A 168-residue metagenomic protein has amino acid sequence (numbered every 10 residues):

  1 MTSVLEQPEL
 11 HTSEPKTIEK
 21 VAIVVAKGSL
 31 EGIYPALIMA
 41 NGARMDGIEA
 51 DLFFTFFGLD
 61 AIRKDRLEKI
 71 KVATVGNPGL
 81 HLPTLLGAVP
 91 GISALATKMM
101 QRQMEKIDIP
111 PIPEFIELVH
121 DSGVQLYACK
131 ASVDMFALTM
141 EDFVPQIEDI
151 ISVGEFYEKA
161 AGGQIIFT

Functional and structural regions predicted by a protein language model:
T2-G32, I38-N41: N-terminal glycine-/serine-/threonine-rich phosphate-binding loop
I23-I33, I62, Q103-I107: Short, glycine-rich nucleotide/cofactor-binding loops
Y34-G47, L52: Histidine-anchored nucleotide/phosphate-binding helix
A50-F56, Y127-K130: Short internal beta-strands
G58-K71: N-terminal beta-loop-helix "entrance" segment that forms/cooperates in small-molecule cofactor or anionic ligand
I70-M104, D108-P111: A glycine-rich helix N-cap at a beta->alpha junction
L95-I150, G154, E158: A charged, amphipathic interaction segment
E158-T168: Gly/Ser-rich helix-loop-strand patches that form or flank binding pockets for ribonucleotide-derived cofactors
